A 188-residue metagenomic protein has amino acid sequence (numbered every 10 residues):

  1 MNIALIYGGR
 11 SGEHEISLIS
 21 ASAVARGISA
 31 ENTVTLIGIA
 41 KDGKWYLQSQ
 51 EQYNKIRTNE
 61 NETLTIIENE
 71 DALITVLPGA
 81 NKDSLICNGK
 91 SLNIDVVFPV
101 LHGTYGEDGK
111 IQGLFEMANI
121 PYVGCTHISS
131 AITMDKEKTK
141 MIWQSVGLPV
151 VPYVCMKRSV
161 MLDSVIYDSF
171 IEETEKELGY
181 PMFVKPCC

Functional and structural regions predicted by a protein language model:
M1, G9, T35, N81 (+2 more regions): A residue-level detector for conformationally permissive "hinge/kink" positions
M1-K41, S49: N-terminal phosphate-binding or glycine-rich loops at protein starts, especially the Walker A/P-loop of NTPases
M1-N2, E31-N32, I94, N119 (+2 more regions): Short coil/turn connectors at secondary-structure junctions
I3-I6, S11-G12, L18-S22, I132-C188: Active-site nucleotide/adenylate-binding loops and adjacent lid/helix of ATP-dependent enzymes
Y7, T33, N93-V96, S169: Generic hydrophobic-segment detector
I19, I39-L162: Conserved N-proximal alpha/beta basic substrate-recognition cap immediately N-terminal to, or forming the N-lobe
R26, E116-M117, K176: Solvent-exposed polar/charged
